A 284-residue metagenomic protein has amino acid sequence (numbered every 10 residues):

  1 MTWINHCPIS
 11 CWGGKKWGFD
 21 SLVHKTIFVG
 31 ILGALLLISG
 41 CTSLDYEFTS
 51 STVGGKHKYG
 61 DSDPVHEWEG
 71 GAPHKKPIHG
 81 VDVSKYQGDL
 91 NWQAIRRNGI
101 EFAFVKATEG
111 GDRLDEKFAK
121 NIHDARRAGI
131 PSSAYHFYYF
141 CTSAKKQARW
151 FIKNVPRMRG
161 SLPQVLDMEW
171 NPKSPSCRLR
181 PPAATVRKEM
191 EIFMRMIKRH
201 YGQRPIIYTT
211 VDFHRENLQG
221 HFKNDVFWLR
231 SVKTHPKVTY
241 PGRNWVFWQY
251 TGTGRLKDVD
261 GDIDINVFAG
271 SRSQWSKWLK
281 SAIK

Functional and structural regions predicted by a protein language model:
N5-H6, D20, H24: Intrinsic-disorder-associated, low-complexity terminal segments enriched in Asp/Asn/His/Tyr and depleted of Lys/Arg
H24-G33: Sec-dependent N-terminal signal peptides
I38-G40: C-terminal motif of bacterial Sec signal peptides marking the signal peptidase cleavage site
D45-G80, F222-K284: Functionally critical loop-and-helix segments that line ligand-binding/catalytic clefts of soluble enzyme domains
P73, P77-D89, K106-E191, K198-H200: Substrate-binding cleft of extracellular glycoside hydrolase catalytic domains
P163-P241: Catalytic domains of cell-wall/extracellular-matrix polysaccharide-remodeling enzymes, centered on de-N-acetylation
